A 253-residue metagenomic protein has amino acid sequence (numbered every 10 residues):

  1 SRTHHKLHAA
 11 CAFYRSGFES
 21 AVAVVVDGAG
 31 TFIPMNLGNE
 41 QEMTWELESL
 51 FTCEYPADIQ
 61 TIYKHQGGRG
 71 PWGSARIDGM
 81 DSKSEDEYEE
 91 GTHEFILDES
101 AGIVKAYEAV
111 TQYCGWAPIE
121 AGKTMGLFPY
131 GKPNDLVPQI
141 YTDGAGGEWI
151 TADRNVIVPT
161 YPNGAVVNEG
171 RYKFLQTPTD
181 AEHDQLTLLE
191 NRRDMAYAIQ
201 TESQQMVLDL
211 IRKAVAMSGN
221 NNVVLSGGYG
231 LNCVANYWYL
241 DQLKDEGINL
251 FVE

Functional and structural regions predicted by a protein language model:
S1-E253: Short acidic/glycine-rich loops and adjacent helix/strand connectors that line catalytic pockets where negatively
